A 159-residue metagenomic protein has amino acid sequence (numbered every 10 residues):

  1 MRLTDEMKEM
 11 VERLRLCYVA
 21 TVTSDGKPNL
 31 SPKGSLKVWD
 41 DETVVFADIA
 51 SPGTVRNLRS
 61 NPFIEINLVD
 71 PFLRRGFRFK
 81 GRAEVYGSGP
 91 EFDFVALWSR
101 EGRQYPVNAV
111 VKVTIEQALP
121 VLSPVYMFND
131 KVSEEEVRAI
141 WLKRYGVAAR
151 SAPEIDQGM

Functional and structural regions predicted by a protein language model:
M1-V44: N-terminal structural module
R15-C17, P62-I64, R75-F79, V107-V111 (+1 more regions): Generic beta-strand structural signal
T21, A47-D48, N67-V69: Short beta-strand segments that buttress and anchor functional surface loops
G26, N57-L58, V113: Buried hydrophobic positions in well-ordered alpha/beta secondary-structure cores of metabolic enzymes
E42-A47, V111: A generic structural motif
P52-L97: Short, structured beta-strand-loop surface elements
G87, D93-M159: C-terminal edge-of-domain segments
